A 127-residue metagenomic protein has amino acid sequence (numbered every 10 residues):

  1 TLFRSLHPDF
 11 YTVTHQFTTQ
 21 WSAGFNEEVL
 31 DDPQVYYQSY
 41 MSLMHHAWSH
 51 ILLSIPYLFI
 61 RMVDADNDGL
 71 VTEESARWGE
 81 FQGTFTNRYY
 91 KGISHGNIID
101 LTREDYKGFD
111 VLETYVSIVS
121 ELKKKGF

Functional and structural regions predicted by a protein language model:
T1-F127: Helical cap/lid subdomain of alpha/beta-hydrolase-fold lipid enzymes that gates access to the catalytic pocket
